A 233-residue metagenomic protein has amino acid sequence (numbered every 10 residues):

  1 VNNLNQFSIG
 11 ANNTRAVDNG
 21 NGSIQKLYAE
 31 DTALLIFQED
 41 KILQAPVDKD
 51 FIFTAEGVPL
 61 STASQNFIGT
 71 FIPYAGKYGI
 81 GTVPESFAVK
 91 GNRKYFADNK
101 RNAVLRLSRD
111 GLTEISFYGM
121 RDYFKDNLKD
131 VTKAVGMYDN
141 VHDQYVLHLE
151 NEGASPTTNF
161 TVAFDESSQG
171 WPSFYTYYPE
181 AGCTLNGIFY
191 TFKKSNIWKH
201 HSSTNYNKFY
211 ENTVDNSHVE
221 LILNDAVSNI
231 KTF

Functional and structural regions predicted by a protein language model:
V1-I9: Extended, well-ordered protein cores
A11-V17, I72-K77: A short beta-strand motif characteristic of beta-propeller blades
V17-D18, D50: Long, low-complexity, acidic Ser/Pro- and Gly-enriched intrinsically disordered regions in large eukaryotic
G20-S23: Active-site lining segments of carbohydrate-active enzymes
Q25-L34, E39-N229: Beta-sheet-dominated scaffold domains
F233: N-terminal beta-strand motif that seeds the catalytic metal site of vicinal oxygen chelate
